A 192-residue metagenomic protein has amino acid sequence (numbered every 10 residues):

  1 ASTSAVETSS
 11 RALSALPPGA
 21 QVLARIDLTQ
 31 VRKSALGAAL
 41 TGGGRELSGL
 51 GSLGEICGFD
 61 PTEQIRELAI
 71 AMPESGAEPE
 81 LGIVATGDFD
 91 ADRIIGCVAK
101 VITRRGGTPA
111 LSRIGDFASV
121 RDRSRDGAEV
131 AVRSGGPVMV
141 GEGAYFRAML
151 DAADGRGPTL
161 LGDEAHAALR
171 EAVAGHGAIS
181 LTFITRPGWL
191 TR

Functional and structural regions predicted by a protein language model:
A1-S124, H166-R192: Structural boundary/hinge residues at secondary-structure and domain interfaces
G127-T191: A conserved glycine-rich beta-strand in the N-terminal activation segment of trypsin-fold
